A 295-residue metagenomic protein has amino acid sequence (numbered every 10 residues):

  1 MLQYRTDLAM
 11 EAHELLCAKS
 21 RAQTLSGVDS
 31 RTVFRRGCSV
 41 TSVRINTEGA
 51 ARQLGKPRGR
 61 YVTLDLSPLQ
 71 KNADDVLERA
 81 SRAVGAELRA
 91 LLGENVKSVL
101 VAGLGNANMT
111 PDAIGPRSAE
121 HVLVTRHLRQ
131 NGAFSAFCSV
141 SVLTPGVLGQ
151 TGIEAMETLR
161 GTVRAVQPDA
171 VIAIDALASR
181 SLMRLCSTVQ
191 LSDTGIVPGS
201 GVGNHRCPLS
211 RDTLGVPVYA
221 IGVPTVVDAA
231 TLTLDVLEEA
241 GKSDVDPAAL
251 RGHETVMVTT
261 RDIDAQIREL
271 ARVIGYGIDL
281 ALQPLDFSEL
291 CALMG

Functional and structural regions predicted by a protein language model:
M1-R58: N-terminal amphipathic/basic leader segments beginning at the initiator methionine
G49-E94: An N-terminal, well-structured beta->alpha segment
G59, D75, R79, A83 (+5 more regions): Conserved active-site and cofactor/substrate-binding residues in soluble primary-metabolism enzymes
T63-S67, S98-M109, V142-G146: Short glycine-rich or small-residue beta-strand-to-loop segments that form or flank ligand, phosphate, metal/Fe-S
L104-D112, G149, A176-R180: Gly/Ser/Thr-rich loops at beta-strand to alpha-helix junctions that form or flank small-molecule/cofactor-binding
N106-C138, V142: Glycine-rich phosphate/diphosphate-binding loop of Rossmann-like nucleotide-binding domains
S135-V163, Q167: A structural-propensity feature for long, helix-poor, extended segments
L143-T144, A173-G295: A structural signal for small-residue-enriched, beta-sheet-centric alpha/beta enzyme cores and oligomeric scaffold folds
